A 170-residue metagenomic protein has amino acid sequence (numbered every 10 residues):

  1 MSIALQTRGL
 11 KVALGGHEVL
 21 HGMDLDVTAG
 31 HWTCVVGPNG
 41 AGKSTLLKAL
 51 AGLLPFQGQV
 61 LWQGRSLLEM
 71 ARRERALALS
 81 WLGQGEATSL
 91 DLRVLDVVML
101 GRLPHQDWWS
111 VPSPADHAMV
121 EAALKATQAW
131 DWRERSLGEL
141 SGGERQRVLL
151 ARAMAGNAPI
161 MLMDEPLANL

Functional and structural regions predicted by a protein language model:
L5, L20-G22, R133: Conserved structural motif at the start of ABC-family nucleotide-binding domains
V36-P38: The feature captures the beta-strand-to-loop junction immediately N-terminal to the Walker
A51: Helix-to-loop junction immediately C-terminal to a conserved catalytic motif
F56-S66, R75: Conserved ABC transporter NBD signature motif
M99, P114-W132, N157: Conserved ABC ATPase "signature" region
V111, S136-L140, E144: Conserved ABC ATPase signature
M161-E165: Catalytic Walker B motif of ABC-type/P-loop ATPase nucleotide-binding domains
